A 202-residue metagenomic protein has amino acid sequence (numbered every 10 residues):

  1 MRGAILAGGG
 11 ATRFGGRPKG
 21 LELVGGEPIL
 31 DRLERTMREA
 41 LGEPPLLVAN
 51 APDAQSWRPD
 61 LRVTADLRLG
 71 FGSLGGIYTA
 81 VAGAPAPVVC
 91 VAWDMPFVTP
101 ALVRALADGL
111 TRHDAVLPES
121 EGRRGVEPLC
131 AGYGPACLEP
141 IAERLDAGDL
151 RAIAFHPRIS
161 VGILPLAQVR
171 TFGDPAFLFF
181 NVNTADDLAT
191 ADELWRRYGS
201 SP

Functional and structural regions predicted by a protein language model:
M1-D149, R158-L178, E193-G199: Nucleotide and nucleotide-moiety/phosphate-recognizing core
I153-R158, T184, T190: A short, conserved alpha-helix in the catalytic core of glycosyltransferases
F180-V182: Conserved anion/nucleotide-ligand pocket segment
